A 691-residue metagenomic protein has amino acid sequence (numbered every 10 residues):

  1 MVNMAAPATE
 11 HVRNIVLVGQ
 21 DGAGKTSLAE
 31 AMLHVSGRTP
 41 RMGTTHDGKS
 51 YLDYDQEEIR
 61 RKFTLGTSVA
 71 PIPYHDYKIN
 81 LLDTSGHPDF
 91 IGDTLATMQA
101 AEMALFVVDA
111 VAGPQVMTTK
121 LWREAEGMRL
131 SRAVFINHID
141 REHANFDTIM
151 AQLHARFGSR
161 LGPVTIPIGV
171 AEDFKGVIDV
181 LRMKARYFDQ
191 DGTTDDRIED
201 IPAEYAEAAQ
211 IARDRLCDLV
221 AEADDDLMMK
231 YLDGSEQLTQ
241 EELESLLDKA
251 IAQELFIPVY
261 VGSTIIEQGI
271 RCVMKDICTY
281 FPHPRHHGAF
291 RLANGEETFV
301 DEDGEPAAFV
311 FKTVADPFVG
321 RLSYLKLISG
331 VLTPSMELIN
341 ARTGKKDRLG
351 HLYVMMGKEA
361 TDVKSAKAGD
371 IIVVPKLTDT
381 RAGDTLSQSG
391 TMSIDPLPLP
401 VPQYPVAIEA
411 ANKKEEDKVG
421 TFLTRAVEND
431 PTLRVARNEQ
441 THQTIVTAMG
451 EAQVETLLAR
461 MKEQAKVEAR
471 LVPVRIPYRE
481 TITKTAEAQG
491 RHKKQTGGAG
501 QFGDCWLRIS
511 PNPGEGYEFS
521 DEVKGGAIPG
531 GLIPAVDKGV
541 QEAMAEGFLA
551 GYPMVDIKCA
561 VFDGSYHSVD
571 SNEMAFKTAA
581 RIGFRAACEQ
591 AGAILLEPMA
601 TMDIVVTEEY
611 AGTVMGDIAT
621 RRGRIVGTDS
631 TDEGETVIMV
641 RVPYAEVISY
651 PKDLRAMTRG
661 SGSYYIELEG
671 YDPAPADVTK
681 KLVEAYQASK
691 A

Functional and structural regions predicted by a protein language model:
M1-A691: Structural and coupling elements of P-loop NTPases
